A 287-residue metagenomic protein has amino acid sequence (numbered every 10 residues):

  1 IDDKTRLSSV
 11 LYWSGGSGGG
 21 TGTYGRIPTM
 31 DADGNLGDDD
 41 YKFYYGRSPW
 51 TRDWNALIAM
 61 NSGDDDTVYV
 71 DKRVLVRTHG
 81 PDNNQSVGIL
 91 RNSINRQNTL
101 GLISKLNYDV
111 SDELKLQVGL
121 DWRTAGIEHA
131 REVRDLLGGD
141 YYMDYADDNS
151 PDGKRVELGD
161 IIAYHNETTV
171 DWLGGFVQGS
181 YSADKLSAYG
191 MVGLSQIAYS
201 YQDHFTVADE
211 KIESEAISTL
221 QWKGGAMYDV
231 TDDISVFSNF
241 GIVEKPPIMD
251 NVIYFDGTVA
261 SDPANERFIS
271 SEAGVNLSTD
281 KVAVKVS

Functional and structural regions predicted by a protein language model:
I1, K105, F176-S180, K223-G225 (+3 more regions): Outer-membrane beta-barrel architecture
I1-R26, Y44, I94-I127, A216-D232 (+1 more regions): Transmembrane beta-barrel strand/turn architecture of Gram-negative outer membrane proteins
K4-Y12, D229, S235-G241, A264-S287: Membrane-embedded beta-barrel scaffold of Gram-negative outer-membrane proteins
R6, T21-D31, D40, D65-S104 (+3 more regions): Surface-exposed extracellular loop regions of Gram-negative outer-membrane beta-barrel proteins
S14-G20, Q97, R123-H129, S195-Y201 (+3 more regions): Structural signature of outer-membrane beta-barrel domains
P28-R52, M60, T67, K72-P81 (+2 more regions): Surface-exposed loop/turn segments flanking beta-strands in extracellular/periplasmic regions
I89, K115-T231, I248, I253-D256: Signature of Gram-negative outer-membrane beta-barrel scaffolds
S111, S182-D184, S278-D280: Short strand-coil-strand connectors
